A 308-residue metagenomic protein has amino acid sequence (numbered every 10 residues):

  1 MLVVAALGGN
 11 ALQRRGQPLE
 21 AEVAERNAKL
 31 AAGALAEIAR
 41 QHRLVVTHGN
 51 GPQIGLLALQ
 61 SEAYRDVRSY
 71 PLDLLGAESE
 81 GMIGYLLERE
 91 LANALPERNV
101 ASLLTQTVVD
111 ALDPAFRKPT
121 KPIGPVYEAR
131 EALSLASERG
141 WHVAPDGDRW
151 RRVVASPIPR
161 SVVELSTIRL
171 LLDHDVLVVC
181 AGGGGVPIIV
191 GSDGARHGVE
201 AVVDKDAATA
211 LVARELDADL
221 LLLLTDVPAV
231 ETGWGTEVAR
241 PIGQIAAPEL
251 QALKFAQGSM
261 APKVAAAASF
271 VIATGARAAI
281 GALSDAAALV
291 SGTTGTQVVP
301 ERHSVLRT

Functional and structural regions predicted by a protein language model:
M1-T308: C-terminal catalytic "cap/lid" subdomain
